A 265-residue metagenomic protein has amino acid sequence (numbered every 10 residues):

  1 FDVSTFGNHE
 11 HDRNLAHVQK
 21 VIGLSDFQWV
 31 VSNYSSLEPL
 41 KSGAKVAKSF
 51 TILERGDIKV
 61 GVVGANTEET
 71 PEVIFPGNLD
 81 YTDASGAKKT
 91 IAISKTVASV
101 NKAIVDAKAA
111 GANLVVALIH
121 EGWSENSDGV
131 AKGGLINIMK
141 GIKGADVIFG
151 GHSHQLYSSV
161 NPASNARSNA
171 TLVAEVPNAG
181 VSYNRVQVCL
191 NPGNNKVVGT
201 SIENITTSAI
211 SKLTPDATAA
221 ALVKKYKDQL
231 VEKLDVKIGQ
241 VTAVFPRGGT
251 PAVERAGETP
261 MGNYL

Functional and structural regions predicted by a protein language model:
F1-K212, A256, M261-Y264: Acidic, metal/ion-coordinating pockets
I210-L265: Non-catalytic terminal accessory segments
